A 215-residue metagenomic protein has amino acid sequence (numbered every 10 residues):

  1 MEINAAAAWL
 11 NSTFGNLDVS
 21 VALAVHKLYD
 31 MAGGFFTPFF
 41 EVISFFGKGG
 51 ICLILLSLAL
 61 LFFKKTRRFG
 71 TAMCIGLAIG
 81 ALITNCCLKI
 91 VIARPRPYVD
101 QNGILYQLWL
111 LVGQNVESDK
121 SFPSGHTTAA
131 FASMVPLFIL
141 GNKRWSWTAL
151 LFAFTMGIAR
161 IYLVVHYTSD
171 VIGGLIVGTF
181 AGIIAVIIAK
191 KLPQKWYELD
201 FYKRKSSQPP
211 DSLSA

Functional and structural regions predicted by a protein language model:
M1-L53, K89-N115, R204, P210-A215: N-terminal transmembrane-helix/juxtamembrane module of multi-pass inner/ER membrane proteins
K27, M31, F45-G49, F63-K64 (+3 more regions): Membrane-interface junctions
G33-F36, K65-G70, G141-T148: Membrane-helix interface segments
C52-L56, V171: Transmembrane-embedded, aromatic-rich helix segments that form part of the hydrophobic channel/pocket engaging
L56-C86: Interfacial segments of alpha-helical transmembrane regions
A59, I79, I83-L88, I92 (+2 more regions): Alpha-helical membrane-inserting segments
F63-K64, I92-A93, L163-Y167: Short helix-capping/hinge motifs at transmembrane helix termini and TM-loop junctions
Y106-A215: Membrane-embedded catalytic cores of phosphoryl/pyrophosphoryl-handling enzymes
